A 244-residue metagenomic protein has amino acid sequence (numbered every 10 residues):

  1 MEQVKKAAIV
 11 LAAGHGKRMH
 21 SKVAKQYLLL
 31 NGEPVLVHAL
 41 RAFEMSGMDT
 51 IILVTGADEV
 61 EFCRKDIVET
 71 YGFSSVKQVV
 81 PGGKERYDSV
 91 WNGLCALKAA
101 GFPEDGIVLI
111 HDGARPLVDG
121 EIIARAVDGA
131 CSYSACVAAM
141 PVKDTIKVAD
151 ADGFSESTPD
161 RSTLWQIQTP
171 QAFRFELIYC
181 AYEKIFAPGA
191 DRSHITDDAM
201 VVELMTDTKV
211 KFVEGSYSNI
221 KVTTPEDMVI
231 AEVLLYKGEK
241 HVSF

Functional and structural regions predicted by a protein language model:
E2, W165-F244: Conserved alpha/beta core of the MobA/IspD/sugar-nucleotide pyrophosphorylase nucleotidyltransferase superfamily
E2-C63: N-terminal glycine-rich phosphate-binding loop and ensuing alpha1 helix
V10, L36, G93, D112 (+3 more regions): Residue-level signal for inorganic ion chemistry
S46-G47, E69-S75, G101: Short helix-capping segments at alpha-helix termini
D49, G106, T208: Short acidic/polar active-site loop segments enriched in Thr and Asp
G72-K84: Conserved donor nucleotide-binding strand/loop of the catalytic core
K84-A149, Q168: Conserved beta-loop-beta/alpha segment of the NTase-like Rossmann-fold superfamily that binds/positions NTPs
V148-F173: Short, flexible, basic/aromatic active-site loop/helix in glycosyltransferases
